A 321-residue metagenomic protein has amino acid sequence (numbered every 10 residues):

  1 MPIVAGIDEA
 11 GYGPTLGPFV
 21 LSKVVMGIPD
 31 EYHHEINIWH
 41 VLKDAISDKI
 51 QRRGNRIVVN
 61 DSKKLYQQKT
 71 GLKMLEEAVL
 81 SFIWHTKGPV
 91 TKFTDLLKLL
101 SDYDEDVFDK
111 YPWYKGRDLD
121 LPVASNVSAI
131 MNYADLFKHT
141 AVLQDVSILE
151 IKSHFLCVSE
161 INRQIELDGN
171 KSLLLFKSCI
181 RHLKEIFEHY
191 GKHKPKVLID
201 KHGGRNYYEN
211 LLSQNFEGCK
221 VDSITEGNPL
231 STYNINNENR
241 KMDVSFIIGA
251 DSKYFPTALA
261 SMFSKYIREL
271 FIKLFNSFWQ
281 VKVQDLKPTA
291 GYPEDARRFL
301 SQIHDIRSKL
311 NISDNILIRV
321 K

Functional and structural regions predicted by a protein language model:
M1-K321: RNase H-like, Mg2+-dependent phosphodiesterase core, and more generally RNA phosphate-backbone-engaging helix-loop
